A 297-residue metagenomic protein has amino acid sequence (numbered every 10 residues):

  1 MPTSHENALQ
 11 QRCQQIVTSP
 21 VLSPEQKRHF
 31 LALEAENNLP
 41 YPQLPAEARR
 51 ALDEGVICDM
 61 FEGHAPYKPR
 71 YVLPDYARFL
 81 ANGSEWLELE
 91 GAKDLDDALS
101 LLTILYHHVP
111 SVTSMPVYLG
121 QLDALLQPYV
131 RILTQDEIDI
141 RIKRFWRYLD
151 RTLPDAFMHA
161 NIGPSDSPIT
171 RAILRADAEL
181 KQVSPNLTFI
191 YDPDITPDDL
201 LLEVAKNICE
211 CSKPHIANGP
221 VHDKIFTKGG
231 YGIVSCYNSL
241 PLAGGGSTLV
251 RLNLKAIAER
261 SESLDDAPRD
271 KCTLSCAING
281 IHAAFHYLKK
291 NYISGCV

Functional and structural regions predicted by a protein language model:
P2-V297: Conserved catalytic cores of very large enzyme subunits
